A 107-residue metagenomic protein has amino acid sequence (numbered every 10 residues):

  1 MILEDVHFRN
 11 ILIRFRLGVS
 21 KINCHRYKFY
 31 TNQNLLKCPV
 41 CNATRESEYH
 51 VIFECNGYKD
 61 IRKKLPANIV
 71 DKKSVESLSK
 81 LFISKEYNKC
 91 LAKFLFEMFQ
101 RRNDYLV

Functional and structural regions predicted by a protein language model:
M1-V107: Family-specific functional microsites
